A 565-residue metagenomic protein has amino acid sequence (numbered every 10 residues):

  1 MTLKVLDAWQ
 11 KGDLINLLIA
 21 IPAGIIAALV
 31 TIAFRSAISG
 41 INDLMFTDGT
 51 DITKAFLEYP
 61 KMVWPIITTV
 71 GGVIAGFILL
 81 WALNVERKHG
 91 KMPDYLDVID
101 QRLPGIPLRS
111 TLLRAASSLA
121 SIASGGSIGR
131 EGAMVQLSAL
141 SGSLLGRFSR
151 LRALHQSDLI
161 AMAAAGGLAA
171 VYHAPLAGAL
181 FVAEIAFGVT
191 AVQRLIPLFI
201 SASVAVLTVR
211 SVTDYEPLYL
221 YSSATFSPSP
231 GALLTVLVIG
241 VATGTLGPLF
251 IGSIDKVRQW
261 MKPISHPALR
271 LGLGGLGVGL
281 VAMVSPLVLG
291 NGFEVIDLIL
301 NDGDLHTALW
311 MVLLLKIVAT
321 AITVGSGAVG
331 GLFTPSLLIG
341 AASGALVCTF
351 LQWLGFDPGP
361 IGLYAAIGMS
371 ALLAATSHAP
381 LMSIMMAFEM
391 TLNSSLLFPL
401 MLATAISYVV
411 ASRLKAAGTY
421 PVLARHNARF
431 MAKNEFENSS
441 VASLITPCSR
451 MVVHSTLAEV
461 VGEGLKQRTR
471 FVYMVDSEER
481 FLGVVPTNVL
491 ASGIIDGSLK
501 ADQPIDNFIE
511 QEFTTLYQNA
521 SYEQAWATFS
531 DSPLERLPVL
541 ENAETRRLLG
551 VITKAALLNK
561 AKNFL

Functional and structural regions predicted by a protein language model:
M1-N438, A442-S443, P447-L482, L565: Alpha-helical transmembrane segments and immediately membrane-proximal extracytoplasmic
L180, M385, L482-L490, L549-L557: Short hydrophobic beta-strand motif reused across regulatory alpha/beta modules
S201, A403, T487, E510 (+1 more regions): ATP/adenylate-binding site constellation spanning eukaryotic-like Ser/Thr protein kinases, ABC-transporter
P335-A345, E478, V484, N488-S492 (+2 more regions): Active/binding-pocket-proximal capping segment
F436-R450, T456, V489, A501-F513 (+1 more regions): Bateman (tandem CBS) regulatory domains
M451-T469, V475-D476, I494, A501 (+3 more regions): The conserved cystathionine-beta-synthase
